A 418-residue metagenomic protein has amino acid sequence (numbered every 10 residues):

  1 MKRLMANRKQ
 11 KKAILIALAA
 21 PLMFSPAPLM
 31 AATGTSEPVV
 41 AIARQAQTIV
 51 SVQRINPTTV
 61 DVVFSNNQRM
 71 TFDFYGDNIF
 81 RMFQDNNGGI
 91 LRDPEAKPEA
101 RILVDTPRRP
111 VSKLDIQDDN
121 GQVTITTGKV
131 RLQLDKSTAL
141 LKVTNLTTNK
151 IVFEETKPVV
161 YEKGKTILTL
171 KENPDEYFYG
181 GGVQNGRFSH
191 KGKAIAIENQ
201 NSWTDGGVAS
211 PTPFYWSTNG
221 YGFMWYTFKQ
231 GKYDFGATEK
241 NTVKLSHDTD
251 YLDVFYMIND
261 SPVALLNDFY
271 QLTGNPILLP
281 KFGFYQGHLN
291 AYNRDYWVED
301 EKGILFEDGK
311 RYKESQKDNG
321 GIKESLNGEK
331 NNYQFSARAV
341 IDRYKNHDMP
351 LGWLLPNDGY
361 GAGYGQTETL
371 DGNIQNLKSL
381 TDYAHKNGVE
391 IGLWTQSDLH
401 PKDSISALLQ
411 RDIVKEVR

Functional and structural regions predicted by a protein language model:
L4-L15: Bacterial N-terminal signal peptides that target proteins for export
A17-S25: Bacterial N-terminal signal peptides
A31-N290, D300-D342, P356, I391-T395: N-terminal accessory segment at the very beginning of proteins
D318-S325, T395-R418: Active-site-adjacent "subsite" loops/lids of carbohydrate-active enzymes
S336-V340, Q375-L377, I405, L409: Alpha-helical scaffolding within the catalytic cores of extracellular/periplasmic polymer-degrading hydrolases
H347-G352, N387-I391: Loop/turn elements at helix/coil->beta-strand transitions in domains of secreted/extracellular proteins
L355-D371: N-terminal substrate-binding region of glycoside hydrolase catalytic domains
N373-Y383, V389, L409-R418: Acidic, His- and aromatic-enriched active-site or binding-groove loops in soluble protein domains that engage sugars
